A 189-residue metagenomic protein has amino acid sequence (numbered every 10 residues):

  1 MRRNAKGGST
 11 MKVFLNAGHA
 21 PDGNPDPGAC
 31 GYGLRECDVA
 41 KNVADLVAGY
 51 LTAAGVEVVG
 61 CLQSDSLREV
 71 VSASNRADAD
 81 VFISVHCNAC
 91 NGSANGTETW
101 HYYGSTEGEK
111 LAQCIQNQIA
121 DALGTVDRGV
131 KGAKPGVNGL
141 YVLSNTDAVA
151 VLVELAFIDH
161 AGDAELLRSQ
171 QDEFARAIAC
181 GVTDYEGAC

Functional and structural regions predicted by a protein language model:
R2-V71: Active-site histidine-acidic residue metal-binding/catalytic motifs, centered on HxH/HExxH-like signatures
T10-M11, L51-E57, A77-F82, A122-V126 (+1 more regions): Loop/turn elements at helix/coil->beta-strand transitions in domains of secreted/extracellular proteins
F14, A20, P25, F82-C87 (+2 more regions): Active-site-adjacent mobile loop/cap segments within catalytic or ligand-binding domains
D22-R35, A89-A122: A short, glycine/acidic-enriched catalytic loop
G28-G31, A73-N75, G96-T99, N145-T146 (+1 more regions): Short, glycine/charged-enriched secondary-structure capping and boundary segments
N42, L46, T52, E109-G124 (+1 more regions): Long, well-ordered alpha-helical scaffolding segments within enzyme catalytic domains, especially pronounced
V58-S64, T125-A133: Surface-exposed patches in mature extracellular/periplasmic domains of secreted proteins
V71-C87: A short, hydrophobic beta-strand-centered structural micro-motif
